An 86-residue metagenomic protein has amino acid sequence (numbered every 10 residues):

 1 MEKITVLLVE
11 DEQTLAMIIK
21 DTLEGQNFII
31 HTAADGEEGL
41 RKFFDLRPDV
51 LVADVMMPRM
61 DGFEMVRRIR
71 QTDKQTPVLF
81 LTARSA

Functional and structural regions predicted by a protein language model:
E10: Conserved acidic carboxylate
M17-G25: Charged docking surfaces used in two-component/phosphorelay signaling
N27-A34, K42: Short hydrophobic/Thr-rich beta-strand motif most characteristic of the beta2 strand and flanking loop of CheY-like
D35-E38, D61-E64: Acidic catalytic/metal-coordinating carboxylates
F44-L46, R68-Q75: Conserved phosphotransfer cores of two-component systems
L46-V52: Active-site beta3 strand of CheY-like receiver
D54, T82: Active-site residues of response regulator receiver
M57: Receiver (REC) domain active-site loop signature in two-component systems and cognate sites in sensor histidine kinases
